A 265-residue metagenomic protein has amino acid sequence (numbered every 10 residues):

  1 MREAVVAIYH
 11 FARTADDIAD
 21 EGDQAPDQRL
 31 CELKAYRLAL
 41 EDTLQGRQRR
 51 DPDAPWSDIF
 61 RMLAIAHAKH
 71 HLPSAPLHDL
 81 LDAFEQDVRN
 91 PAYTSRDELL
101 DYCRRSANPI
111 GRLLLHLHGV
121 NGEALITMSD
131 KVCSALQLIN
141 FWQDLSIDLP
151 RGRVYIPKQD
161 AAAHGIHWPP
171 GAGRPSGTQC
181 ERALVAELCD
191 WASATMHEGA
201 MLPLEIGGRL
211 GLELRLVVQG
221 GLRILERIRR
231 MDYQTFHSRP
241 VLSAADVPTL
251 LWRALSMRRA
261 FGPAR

Functional and structural regions predicted by a protein language model:
M1-Q137, W142-R265: Catalytic cores of Mg2+-dependent Asp-rich isoprenoid enzymes
